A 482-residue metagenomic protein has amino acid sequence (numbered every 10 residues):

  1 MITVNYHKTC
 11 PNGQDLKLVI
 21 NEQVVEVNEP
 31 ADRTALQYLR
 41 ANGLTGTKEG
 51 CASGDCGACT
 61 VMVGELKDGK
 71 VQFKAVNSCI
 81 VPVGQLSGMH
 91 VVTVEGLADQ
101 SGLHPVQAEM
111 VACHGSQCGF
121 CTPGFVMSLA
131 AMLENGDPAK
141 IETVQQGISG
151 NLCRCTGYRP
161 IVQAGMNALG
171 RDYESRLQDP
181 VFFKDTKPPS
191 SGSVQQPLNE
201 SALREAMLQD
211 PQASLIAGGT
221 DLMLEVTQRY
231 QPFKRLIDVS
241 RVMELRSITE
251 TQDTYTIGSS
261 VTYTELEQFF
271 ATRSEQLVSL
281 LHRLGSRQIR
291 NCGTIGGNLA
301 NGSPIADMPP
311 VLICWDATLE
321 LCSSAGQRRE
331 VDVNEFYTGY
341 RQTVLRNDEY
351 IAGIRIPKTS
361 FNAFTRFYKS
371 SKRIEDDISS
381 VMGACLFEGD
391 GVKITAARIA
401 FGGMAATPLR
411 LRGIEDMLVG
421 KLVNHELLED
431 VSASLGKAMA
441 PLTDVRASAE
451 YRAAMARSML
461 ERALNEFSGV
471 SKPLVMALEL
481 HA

Functional and structural regions predicted by a protein language model:
V4-Y6, L44-C51: Active-site phosphate-binding and catalytic loops of NTP-dependent enzymes
P11-Q23: Eukaryote-biased recognition of intrinsically disordered, low-complexity regulatory segments
V19, M62-L66, A75-S78, H90 (+5 more regions): C-terminal structural segment of proteins
Q23-A31: Short, contiguous acidic and Ser/Thr-rich linear segments
N28, T47-G57, H114-G124, S149-R159: Cysteine-centered iron-sulfur cluster-binding motifs in ferredoxin-type domains/subunits of redox enzymes
P30-T45: Conserved CoA-thioester-binding segment of acyl-CoA-metabolizing enzymes
D32-L36, T60, P82, T262-T264: Short, structural beta-strand-to-alpha-helix junction motif
T93-A98: Glycine/small-residue-rich loop that forms an oxyanion/phosphate-binding "nest" at active or ligand-binding sites
